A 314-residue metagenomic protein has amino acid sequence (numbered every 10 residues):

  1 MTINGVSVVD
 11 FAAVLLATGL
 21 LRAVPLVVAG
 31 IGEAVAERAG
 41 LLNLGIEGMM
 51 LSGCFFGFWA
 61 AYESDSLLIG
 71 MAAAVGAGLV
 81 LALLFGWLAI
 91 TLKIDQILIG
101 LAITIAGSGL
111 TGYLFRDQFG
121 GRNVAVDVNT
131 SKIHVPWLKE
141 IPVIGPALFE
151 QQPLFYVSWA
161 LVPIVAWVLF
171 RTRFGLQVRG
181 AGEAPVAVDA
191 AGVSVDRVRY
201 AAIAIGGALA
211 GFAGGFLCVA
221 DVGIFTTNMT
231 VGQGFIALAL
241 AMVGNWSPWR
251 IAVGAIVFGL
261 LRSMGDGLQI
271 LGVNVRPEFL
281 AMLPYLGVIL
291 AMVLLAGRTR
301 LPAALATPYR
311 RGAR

Functional and structural regions predicted by a protein language model:
V14-E63, L67, M71, G76 (+2 more regions): Single transmembrane alpha-helix segments in multi-pass membrane proteins
L15-L16, L169, G206-A241, Q269-V275: Inter-helical junctions in multi-pass inner-membrane proteins, predominant in energy-converting antiporter-like
A29, C54-F58, S108-G112, V157-V168 (+4 more regions): Hydrophobic core segments of alpha-helical transmembrane domains in multi-pass membrane transport and ion-translocation
V35-G53, I90-I103, Q177, A201 (+4 more regions): Short, non-helical or kinked segments that cap or interrupt transmembrane helices
W87, T91-R116, V124-V128, S158 (+4 more regions): Pore- or pathway-lining transmembrane helices of multi-pass membrane proteins that form conduits for solutes/ions
S108-R171, L271-L280, T299, A304-R314: Transmembrane helix-bundle core of multi-pass membrane transporters and related energy-transducing complexes
A147-F225, P248-V253: Helix-loop-helix "hairpin" substructures at the membrane interface of multi-pass membrane proteins
E183, A187-A190, S194-R197, G267-R314: Cytosolic-side transmembrane-helix boundaries in multi-pass membrane proteins
